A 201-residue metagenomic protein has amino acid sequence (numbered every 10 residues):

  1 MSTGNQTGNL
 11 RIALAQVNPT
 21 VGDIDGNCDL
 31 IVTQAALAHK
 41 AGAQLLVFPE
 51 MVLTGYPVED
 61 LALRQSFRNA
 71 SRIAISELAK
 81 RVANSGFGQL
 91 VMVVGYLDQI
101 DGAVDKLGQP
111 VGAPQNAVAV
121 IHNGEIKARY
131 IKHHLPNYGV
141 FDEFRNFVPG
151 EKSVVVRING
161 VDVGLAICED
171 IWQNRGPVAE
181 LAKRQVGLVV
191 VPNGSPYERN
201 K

Functional and structural regions predicted by a protein language model:
M1-K201: Enzyme catalytic cores with a strong preference for nitrogen-chemistry domains
